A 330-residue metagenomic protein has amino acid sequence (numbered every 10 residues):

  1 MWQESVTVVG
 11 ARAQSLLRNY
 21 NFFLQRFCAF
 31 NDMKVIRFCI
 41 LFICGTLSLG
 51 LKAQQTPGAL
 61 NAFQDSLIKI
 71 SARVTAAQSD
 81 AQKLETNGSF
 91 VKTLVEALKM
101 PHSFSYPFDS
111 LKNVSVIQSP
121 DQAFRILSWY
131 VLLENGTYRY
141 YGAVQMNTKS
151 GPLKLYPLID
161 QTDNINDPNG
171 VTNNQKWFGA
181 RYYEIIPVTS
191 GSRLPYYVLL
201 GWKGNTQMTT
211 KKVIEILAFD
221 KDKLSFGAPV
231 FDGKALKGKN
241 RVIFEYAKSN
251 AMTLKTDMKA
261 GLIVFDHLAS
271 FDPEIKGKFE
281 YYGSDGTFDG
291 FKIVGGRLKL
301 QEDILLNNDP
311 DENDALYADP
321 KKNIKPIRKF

Functional and structural regions predicted by a protein language model:
M1-S66: Bacterial Sec-dependent N-terminal signal peptides
Q55-I126: Start-of-domain marker
F108-N173: Active-site acidic/histidine clusters and adjacent loop/turn architecture that either coordinate catalytic ions
A123-W129, P195-K203, G261-H267: Short beta-strand elements that form the blades of beta-propeller/WD-repeat-like and other beta-sheet-rich scaffold
Y140-T148, V213-K221, G283-V294: Beta-propeller blade signature
K154-Q161, S225-K234, L300-L306: Beta-propeller fold detector
P168-W177, R181-G191, S225-I293: Short aromatic loop motif centered on NTY/YTY
F271-F330: Hydrophilic extracytoplasmic domains
